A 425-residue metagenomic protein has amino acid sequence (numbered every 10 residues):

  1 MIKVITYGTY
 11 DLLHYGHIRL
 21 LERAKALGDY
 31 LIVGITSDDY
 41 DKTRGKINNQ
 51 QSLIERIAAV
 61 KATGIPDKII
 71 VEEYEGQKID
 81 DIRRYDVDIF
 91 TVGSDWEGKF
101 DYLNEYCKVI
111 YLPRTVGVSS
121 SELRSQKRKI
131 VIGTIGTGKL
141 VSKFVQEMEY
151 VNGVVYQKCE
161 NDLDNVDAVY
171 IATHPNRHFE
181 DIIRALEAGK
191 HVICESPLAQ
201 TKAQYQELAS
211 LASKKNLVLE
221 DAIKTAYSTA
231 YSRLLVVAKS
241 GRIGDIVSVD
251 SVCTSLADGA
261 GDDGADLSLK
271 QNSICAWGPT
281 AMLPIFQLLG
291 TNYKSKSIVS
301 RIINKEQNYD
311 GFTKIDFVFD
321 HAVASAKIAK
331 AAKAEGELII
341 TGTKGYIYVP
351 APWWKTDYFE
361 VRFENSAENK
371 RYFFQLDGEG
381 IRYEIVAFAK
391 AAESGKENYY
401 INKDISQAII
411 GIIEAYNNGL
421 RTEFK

Functional and structural regions predicted by a protein language model:
M1-I130: Nucleotidyltransferase catalytic core that binds NTPs
V33, C194-E195, L219-D221, V349: Hydrophobic residues in well-ordered beta-strands that form the structural core
R128-D164: N-terminal Rossmann-like dinucleotide-binding module
T134, Y150, A168-I171, V218 (+1 more regions): C-terminal helix-rich "cap/oligomerization" subdomain common to oxidoreductases
F144, N161-A209: Beta-loop-alpha module in the N-terminal Rossmann-like domain of NAD(P)-dependent dehydrogenases, especially those
E207-K224, D245-V249: Rossmann-fold dehydrogenase core element
A226-I298: Predominantly a Rossmann-like dinucleotide-binding segment in NAD(P)-dependent oxidoreductases
A276-K355, V386-K396: Contiguous beta-strand/loop segments that form the cofactor/metal-binding neighborhood of enzyme cores
